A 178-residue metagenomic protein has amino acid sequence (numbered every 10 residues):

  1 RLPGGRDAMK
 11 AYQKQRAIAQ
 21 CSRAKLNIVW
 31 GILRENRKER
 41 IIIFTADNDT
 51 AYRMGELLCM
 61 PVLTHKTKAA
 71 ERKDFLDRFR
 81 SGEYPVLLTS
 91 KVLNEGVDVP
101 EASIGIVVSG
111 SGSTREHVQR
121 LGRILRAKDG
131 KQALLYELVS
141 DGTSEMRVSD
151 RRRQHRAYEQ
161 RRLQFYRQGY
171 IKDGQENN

Functional and structural regions predicted by a protein language model:
R1-R40, T45-A46: Interdomain linker/hinge connecting the two RecA-like lobes of the SF2 helicase core
K25, T50, E71, S113-H117 (+2 more regions): Helical mechanochemical/support elements of P-loop NTPase systems and associated helical scaffolds
V29-R37, Y52-C59, Y158: Alpha-helix C-terminal capping segments
R40-T45, D49-V97, E116: Conserved helicase ATPase core of P-loop NTP-dependent helicases/translocases
D49, K68, L93-N94, G110-T114 (+2 more regions): Conserved nucleotide-binding/hydrolysis micro-motifs of P-loop NTPases
L88, N94-S111, E116-H117, Q132-L138: A short beta-strand element within the Helicase C-terminal
R123-Q154: Conserved segment of the helicase C-terminal RecA-like domain
Q164-N178: Long, largely alpha-helical accessory region at the distal end of helicase-like NTP-driven motors
